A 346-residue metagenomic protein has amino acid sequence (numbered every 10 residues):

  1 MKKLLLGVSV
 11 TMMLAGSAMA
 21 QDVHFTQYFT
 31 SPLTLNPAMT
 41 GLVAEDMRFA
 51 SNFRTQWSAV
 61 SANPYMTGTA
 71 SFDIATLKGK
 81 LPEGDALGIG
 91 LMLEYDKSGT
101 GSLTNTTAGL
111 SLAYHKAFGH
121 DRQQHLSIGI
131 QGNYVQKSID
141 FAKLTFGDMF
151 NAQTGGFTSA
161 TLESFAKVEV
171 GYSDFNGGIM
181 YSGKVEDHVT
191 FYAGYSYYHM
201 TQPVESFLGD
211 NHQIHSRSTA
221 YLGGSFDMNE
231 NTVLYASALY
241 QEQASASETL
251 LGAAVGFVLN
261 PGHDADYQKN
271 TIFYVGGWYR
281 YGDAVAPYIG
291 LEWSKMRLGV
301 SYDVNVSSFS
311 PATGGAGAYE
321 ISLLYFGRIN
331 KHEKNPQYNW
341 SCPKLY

Functional and structural regions predicted by a protein language model:
M1, A20-Q21: Absolute protein N-terminus
M1-G7: Positively charged n-region of N-terminal signal peptides that target proteins for export
G7-V8, A18: Cleavable N-terminal signal peptides
L14-A20: Sec/Tat signal peptide C-region and signal peptidase I cleavage site
Q21-Y346: Subset of outer-membrane beta-barrel
